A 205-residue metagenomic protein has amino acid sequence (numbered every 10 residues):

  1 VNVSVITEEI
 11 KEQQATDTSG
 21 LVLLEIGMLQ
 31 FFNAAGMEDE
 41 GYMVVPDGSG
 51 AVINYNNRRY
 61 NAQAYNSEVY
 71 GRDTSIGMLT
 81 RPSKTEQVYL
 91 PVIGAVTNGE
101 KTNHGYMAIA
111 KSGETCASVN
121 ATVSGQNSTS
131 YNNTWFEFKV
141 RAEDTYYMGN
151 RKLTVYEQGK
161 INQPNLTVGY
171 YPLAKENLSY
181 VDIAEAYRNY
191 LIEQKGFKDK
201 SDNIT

Functional and structural regions predicted by a protein language model:
V1-T205: Carbohydrate-recognition beta-sandwich/jelly-roll modules in extracellular/periplasmic carbohydrate-active proteins
